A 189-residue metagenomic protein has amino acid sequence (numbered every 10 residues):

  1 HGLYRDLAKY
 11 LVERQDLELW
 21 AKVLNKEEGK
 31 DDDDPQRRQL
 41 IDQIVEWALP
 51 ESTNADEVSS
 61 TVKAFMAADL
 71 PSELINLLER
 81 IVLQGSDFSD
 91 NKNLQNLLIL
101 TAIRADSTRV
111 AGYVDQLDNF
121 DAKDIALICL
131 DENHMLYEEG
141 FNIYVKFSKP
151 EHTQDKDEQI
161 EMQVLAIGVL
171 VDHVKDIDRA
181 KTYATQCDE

Functional and structural regions predicted by a protein language model:
H1-E189: Extended alpha-helical assembly domains of large eukaryotic scaffold proteins
